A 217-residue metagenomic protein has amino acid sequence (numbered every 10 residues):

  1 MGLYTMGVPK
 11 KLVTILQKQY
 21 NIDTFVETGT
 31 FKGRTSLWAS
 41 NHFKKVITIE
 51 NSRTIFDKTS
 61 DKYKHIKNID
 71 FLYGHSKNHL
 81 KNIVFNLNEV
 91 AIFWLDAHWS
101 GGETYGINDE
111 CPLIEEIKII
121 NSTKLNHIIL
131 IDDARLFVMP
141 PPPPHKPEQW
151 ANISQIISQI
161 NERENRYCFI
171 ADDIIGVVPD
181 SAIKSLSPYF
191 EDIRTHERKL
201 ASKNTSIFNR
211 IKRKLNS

Functional and structural regions predicted by a protein language model:
M1-I92, H98-S217: A short alpha-helical cap/connector motif
